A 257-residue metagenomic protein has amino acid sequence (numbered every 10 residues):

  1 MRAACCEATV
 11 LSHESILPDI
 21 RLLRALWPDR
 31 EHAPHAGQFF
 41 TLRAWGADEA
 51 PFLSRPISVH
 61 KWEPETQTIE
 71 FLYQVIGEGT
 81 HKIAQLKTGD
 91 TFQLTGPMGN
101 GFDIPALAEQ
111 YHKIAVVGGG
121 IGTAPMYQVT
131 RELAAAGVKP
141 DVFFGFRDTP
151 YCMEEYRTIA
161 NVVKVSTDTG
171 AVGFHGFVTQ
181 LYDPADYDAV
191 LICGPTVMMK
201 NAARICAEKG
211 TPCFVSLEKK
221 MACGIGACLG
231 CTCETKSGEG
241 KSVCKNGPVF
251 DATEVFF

Functional and structural regions predicted by a protein language model:
M1-T88: Ferredoxin-reductase
A4, G240-F257: Short, basic/aromatic-enriched C-terminal tail that caps enzymatic domains
S12, K61, V165-T167, V215 (+1 more regions): Structural signal for conserved beta-strand scaffold positions within catalytic alpha/beta enzyme cores
E78-E218: FNR/FR-type flavoprotein reductase catalytic core
K219-P248: Local cysteine-cluster metal-coordination motifs and their immediate loop/turn environment, predominantly Fe-S cluster
